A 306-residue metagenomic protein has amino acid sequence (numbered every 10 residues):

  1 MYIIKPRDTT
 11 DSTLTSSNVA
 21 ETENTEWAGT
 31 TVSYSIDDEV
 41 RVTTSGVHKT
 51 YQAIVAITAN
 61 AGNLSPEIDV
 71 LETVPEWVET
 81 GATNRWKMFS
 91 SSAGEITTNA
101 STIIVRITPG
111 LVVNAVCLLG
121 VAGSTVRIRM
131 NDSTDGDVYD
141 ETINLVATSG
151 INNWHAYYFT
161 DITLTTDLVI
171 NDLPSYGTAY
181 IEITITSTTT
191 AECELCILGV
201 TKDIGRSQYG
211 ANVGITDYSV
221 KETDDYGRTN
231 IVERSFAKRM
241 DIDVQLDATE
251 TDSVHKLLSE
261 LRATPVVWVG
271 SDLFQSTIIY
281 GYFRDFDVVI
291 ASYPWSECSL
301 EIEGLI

Functional and structural regions predicted by a protein language model:
M1-G94: Tryptophan-rich substrate-binding surfaces of secreted polymer-degrading and adhesive proteins
M1-T13, A82-I96, R106, L111-D140 (+1 more regions): Extracellular/virion structural assembly segments
A28-V32, N60, N99, K221-N230: Surface-exposed ligand/attachment interfaces on beta-rich extracellular proteins
